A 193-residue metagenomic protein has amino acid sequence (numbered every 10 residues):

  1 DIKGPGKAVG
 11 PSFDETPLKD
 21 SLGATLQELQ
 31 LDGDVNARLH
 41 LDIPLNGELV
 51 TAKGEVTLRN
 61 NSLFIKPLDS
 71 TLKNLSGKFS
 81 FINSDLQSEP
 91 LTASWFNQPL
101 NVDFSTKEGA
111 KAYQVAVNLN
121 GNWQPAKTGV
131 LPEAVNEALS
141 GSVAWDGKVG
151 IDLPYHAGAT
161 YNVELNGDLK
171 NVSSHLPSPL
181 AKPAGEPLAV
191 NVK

Functional and structural regions predicted by a protein language model:
D1-L49, E55-L63, S84, S105-K193: Extended amphipathic, helix-rich lipid-handling scaffolds
N36, L72-S76, P99-N101, P187-A189: Transmembrane beta-barrel architecture of outer membranes
I65-D69, W95-P99, A157: Solvent-exposed loop/turn segments connecting transmembrane beta-strands in outer-membrane beta-barrel proteins
T92-F96, D168-N171: Short, solvent-exposed aromatic-acidic interface loops
